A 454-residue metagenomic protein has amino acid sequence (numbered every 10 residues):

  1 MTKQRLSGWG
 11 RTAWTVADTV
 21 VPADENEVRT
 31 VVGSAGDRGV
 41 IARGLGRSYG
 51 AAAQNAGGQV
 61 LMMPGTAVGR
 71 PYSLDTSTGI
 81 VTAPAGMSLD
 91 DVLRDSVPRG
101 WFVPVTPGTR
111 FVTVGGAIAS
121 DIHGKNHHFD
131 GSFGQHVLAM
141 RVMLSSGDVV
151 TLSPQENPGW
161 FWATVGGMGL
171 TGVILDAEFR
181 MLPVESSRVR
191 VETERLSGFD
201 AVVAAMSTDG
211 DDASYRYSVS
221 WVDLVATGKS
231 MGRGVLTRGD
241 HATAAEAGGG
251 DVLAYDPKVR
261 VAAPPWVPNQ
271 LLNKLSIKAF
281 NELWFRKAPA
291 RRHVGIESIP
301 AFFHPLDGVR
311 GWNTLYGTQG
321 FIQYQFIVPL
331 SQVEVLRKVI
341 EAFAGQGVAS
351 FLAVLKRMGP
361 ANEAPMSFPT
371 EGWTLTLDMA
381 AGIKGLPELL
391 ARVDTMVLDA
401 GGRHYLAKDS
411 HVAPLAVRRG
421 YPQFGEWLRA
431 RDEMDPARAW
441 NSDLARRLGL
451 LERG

Functional and structural regions predicted by a protein language model:
M1-G454: Noncatalytic alpha-helical scaffold of FAD-dependent oxidoreductases
